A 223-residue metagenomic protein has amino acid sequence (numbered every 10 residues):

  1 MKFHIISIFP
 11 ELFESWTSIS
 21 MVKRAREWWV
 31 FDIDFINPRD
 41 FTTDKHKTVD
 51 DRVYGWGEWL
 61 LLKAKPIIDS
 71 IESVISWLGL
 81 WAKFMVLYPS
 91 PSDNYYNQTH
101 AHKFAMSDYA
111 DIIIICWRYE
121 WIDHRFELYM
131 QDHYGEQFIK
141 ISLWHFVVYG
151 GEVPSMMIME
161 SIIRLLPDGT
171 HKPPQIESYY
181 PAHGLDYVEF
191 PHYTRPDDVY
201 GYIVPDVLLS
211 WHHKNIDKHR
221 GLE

Functional and structural regions predicted by a protein language model:
M1-I75, K214-G221: N-terminal nucleotide/polyanion-binding subdomain common to many enzyme families
K2, F104-D108, Y134-G135: Short, conserved loop/helix-junction motifs that constitute active-site signature segments in enzyme catalytic cores
H4-I6, D34-I36, M85-L87, I112-I114 (+1 more regions): Hydrophobic/aromatic beta-strand patches that form the interior of the parallel beta-sheet core in alpha/beta enzyme
F9, W117, H145: Active-site glycine-centered loops adjacent to acidic/histidine catalytic or metal-binding residues that shape
S18-I19, H100-A101, F126-L128: Short amphipathic alpha-helical segments
K63-H124: S-adenosyl-L-methionine/SAH cofactor-binding core of RNA-modifying enzymes
I122, F126-A182: Structured adenosyl-cofactor binding patch, chiefly the S-adenosyl-L-methionine
Y180-E223: Long, charged alpha-helical interface segments
